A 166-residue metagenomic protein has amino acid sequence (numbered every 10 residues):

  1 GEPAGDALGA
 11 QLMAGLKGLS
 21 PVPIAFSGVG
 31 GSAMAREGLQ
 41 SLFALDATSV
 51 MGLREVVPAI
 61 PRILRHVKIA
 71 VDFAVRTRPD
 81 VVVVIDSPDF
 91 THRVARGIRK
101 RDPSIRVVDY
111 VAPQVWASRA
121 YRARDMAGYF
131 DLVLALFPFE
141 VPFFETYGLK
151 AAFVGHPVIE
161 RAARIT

Functional and structural regions predicted by a protein language model:
G1-T166: Active-site and donor-binding regions of nucleotide-sugar-utilizing enzymes
